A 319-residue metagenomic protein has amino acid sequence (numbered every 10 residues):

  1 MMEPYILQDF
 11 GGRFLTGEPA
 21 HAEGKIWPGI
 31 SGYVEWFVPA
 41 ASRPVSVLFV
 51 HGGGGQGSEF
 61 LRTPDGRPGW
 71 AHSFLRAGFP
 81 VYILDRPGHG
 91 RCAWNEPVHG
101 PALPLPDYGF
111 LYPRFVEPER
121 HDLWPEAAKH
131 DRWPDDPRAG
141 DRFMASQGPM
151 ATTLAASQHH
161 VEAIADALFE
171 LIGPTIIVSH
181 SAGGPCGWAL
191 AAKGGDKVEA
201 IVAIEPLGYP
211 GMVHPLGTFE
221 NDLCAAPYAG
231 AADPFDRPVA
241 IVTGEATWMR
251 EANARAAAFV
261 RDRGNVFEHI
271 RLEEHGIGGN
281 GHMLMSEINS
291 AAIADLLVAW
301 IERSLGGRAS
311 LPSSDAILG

Functional and structural regions predicted by a protein language model:
M1-S42: N-terminal cap/lid segment of alpha/beta-hydrolase-fold proteins
A41-K129: Short, surface-exposed "cap/lid" segments of acyl-processing enzymes
F49-G55, S181, P206, G244-E245: Glycine-rich His-Gly loop
P134, G148, A155-I176: Conserved acidic catalytic loop of the alpha/beta-hydrolase fold
I177-V178, I201: Conserved alpha/beta-hydrolase fold motif
V178-G187: Gly/Ala-rich beta-loop-alpha elbow adjacent to hydrolase catalytic centers
P206-R271: The feature captures the conserved acid-bearing segment of alpha/beta-hydrolase catalytic domains
I277-G279, M283-G319: Catalytic active-site module of serine/aspartate enzymes centered on a nucleophile-bearing elbow/loop
